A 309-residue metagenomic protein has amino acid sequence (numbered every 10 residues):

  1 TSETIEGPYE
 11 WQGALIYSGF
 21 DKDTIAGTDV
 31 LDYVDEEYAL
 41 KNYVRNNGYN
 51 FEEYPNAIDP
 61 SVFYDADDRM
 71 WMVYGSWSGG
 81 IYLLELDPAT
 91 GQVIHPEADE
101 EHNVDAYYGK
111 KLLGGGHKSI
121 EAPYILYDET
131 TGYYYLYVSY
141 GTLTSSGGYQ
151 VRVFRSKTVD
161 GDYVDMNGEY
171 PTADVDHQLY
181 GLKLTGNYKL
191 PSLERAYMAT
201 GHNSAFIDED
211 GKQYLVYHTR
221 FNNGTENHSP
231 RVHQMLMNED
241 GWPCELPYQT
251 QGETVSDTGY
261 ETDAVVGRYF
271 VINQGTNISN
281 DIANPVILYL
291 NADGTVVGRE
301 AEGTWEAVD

Functional and structural regions predicted by a protein language model:
T1-D309: Carbohydrate-active catalytic/glycan-binding domains of CAZyme proteins, especially the secreted or lumenal ectodomains
